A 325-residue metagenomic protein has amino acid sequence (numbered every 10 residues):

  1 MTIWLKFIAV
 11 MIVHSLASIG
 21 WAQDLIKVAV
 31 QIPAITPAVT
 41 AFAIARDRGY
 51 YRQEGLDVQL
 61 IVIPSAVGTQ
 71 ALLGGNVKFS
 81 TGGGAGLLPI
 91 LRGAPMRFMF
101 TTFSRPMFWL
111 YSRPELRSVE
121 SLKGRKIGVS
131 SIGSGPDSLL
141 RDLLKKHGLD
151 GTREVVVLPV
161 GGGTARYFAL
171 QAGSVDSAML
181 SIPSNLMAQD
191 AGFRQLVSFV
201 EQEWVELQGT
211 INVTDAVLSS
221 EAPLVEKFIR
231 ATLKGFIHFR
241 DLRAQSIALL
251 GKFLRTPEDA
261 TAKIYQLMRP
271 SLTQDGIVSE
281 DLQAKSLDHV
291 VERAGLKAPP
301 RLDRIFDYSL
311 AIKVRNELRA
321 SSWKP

Functional and structural regions predicted by a protein language model:
M1-I3: N-terminal secretory signal peptides that target proteins for export/translocation
K6-A17: Bacterial N-terminal signal peptides
S18-A22: Sec/Tat signal peptide C-region and signal peptidase I cleavage site
Q23-G162, R166-A172, D176-I182, Q195-V205: Short, glycine-/small- and polar/acidic-enriched structural segments that line small-molecule recognition paths
G84-G86, T164-L254: Pocket-lining segment of extracytoplasmic ligand-binding domains
G135-R153, A231-T261, D303-F306, K313-R319: Ligand-binding clefts/hinges and TM-proximal coupling segments of bilobed small-molecule sensing domains
S219-A298: Secondary-structure end/capping motifs
V291-P325: Conserved C-terminal helix/tail region of periplasmic/extracytoplasmic solute-binding proteins
